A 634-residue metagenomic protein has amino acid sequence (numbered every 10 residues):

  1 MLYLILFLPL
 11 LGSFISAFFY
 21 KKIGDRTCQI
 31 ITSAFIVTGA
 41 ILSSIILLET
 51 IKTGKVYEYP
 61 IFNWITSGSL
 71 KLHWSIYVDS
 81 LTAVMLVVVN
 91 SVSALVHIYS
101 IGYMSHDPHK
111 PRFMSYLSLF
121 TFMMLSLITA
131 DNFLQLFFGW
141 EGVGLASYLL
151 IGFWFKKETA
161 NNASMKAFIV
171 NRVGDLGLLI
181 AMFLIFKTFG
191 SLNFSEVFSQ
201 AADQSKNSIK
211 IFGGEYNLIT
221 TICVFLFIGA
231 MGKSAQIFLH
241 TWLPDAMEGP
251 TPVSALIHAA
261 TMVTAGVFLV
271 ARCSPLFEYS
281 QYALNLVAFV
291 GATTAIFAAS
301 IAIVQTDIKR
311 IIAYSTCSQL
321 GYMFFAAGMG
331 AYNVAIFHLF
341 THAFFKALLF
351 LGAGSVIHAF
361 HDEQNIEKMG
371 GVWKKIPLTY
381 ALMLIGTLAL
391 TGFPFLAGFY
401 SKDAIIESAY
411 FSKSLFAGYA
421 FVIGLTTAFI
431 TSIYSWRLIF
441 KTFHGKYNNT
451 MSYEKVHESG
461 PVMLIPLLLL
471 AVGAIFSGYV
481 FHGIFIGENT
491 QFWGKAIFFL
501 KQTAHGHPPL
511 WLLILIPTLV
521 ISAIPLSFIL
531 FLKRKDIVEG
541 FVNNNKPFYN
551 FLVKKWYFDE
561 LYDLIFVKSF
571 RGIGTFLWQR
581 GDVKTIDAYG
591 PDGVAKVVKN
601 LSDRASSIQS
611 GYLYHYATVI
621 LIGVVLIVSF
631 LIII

Functional and structural regions predicted by a protein language model:
M1, I15, F19-S115, T188-Y216 (+6 more regions): Transmembrane helix-loop-helix hairpins at membrane boundaries of multipass inner-membrane proteins
M1-F7, I23-I30, L70-V88, S126-G139 (+7 more regions): Membrane-entry segments of alpha-helical transmembrane domains in multi-pass membrane proteins
L6-K21, A94, M231, A235: N-terminal signal-anchor/start-transfer transmembrane helix
A34-I51, G174-K187, M383-T391, P466-F485 (+2 more regions): Hydrophobic alpha-helical membrane-insertion segments
V56-L70, N193-F212, S401-S412, G483-P508: Membrane-interfacial helical/loop segments at transmembrane boundaries in membrane proteins
S69, I484-L515, I529-I634: Aromatic-capped, Gly/Pro-kinked transmembrane alpha-helices
L95-G139, L145-S459, G473, Y479: Hydrophobic transmembrane alpha-helices and their helix-loop junctions in integral membrane proteins
N449, V456-L526: Hard-cation-handling environments
